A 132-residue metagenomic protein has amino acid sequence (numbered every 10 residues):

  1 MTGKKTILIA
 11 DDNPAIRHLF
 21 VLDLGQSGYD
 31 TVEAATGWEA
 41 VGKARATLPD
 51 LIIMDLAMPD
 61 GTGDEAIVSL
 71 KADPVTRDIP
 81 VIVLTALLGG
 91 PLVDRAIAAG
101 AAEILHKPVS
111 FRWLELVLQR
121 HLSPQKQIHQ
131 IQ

Functional and structural regions predicted by a protein language model:
R17, P59-D60, R77, G89 (+1 more regions): The feature encodes the CheY-like receiver
H18-G25: Charged docking surfaces used in two-component/phosphorelay signaling
G28-A35, K43: Short hydrophobic/Thr-rich beta-strand motif most characteristic of the beta2 strand and flanking loop of CheY-like
T36-E39, T62-V68: Acidic catalytic/metal-coordinating carboxylates
T47-I53, M58: Active-site beta3 strand of CheY-like receiver
P91, V109-L118: C-terminal output helix
A102: Short, glycine/charged-rich "phosphate-handling" switch motifs in NTP-dependent and phosphotransfer domains
